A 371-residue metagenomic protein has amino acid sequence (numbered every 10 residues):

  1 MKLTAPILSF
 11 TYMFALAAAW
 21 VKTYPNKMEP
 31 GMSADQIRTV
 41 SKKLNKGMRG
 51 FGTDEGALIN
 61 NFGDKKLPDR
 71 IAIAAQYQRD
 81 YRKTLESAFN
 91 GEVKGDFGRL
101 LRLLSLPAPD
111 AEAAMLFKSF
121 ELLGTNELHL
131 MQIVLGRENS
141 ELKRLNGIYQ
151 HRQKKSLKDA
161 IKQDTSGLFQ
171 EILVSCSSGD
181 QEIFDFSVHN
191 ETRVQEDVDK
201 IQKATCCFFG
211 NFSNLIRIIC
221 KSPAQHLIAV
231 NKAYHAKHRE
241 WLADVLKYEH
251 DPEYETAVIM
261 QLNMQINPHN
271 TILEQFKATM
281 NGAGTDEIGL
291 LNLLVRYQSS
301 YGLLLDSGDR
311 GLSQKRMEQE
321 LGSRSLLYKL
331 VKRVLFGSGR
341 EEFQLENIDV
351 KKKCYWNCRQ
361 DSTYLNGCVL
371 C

Functional and structural regions predicted by a protein language model:
M1-L3, L370-C371: A positional/structural detector of protein chain ends, strongest at the extreme C-terminus and weakly at the extreme
L3-A19: Cleavable N-terminal signal peptides of Sec/SRP-targeted secreted and luminal proteins
A15-C371: Structural signature for extended repeat/solenoid scaffolds and their inter-repeat hinge/linker regions, spanning
